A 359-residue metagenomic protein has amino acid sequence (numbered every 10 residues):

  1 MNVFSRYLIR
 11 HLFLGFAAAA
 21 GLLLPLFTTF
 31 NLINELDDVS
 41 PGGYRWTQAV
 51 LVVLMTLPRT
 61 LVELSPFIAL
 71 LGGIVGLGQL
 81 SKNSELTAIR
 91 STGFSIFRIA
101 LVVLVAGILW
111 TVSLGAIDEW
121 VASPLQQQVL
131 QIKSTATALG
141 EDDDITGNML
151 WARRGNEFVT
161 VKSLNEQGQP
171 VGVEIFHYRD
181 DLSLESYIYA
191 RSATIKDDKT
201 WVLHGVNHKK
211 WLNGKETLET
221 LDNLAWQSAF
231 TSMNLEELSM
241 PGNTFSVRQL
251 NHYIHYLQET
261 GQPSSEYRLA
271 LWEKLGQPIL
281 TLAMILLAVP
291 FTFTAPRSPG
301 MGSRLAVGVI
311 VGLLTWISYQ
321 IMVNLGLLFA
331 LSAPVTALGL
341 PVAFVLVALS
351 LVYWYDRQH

Functional and structural regions predicted by a protein language model:
M1-R154, E166, G214, S228-H359: Transmembrane alpha-helices
T160, T200-V202: General beta-strand recognition
V161-K162, A190-I195: Extended lipid/amphipathic-ligand handling interfaces
S163, E174-Y178, F291: Short beta-strand segments that buttress and anchor functional surface loops
N165-G168, K196-K199: Short acidic-glycine loop/turn motifs at beta-strand connectors
Q167-G168, R179, H208-W211: Short, surface-exposed beta-strand-loop junctions and turns on beta-sheet-rich folds
P170, I188-A190, L203-V206: Extended beta-sheet lipid-handling architectures
